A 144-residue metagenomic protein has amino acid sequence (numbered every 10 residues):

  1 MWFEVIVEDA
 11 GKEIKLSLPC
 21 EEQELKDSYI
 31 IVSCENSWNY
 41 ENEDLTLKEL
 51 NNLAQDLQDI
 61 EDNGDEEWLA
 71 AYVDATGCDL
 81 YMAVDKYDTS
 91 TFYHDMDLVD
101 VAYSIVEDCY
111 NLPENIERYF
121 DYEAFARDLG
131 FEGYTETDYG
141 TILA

Functional and structural regions predicted by a protein language model:
M1, V99-A144: Acidic, proline/glycine-rich low-complexity IDRs
M1-E22, G140-A144: Short, extreme N-terminal segment that most often corresponds to the first beta-strand
I6, I14, I30-I31, I60 (+3 more regions): Weak global preference for isoleucine
G11, G64, G77, G130-G133 (+1 more regions): Residue-identity detector for glycine
Q23-D108: Mixed-charge (acidic/basic) macromolecular-recognition segments
